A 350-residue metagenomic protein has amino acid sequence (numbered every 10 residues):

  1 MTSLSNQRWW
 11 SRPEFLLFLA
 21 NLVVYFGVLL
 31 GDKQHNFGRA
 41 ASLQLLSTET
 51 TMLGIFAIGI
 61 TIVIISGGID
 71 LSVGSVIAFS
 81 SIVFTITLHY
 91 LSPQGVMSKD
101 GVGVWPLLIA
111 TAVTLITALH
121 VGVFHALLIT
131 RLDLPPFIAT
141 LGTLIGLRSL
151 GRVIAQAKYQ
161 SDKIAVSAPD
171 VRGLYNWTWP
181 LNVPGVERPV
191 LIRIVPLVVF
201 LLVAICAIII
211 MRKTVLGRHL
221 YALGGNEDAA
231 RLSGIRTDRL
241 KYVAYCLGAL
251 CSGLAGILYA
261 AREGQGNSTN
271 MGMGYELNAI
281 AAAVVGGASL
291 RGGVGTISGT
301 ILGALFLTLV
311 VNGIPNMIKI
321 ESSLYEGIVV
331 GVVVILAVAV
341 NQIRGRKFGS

Functional and structural regions predicted by a protein language model:
M1-L30, L232-R239, S298, V310-S350: Cytosolic-side transmembrane-helix boundaries in multi-pass membrane proteins
N6-T50, A261-N267: Helix-loop-helix hairpins and the membrane-proximal interhelical loops of multi-pass alpha-helical transport proteins
L16-L29, I60-T61, T114-A118, L144-R152 (+5 more regions): Hydrophobic core segments of alpha-helical transmembrane domains in multi-pass membrane transport and ion-translocation
L22-L30, R39-S92, L127-D133, I280-I297 (+1 more regions): Single transmembrane alpha-helix segments in multi-pass membrane proteins
Q94-L144, L302, L307: Alpha-helical transmembrane segments within multi-pass membrane transporters and channels
P106-T114, A118-V121, H125, E187-N267: Helix-loop-helix "hairpin" substructures at the membrane interface of multi-pass membrane proteins
L108, P136-K213, Y242, Q265-M271 (+3 more regions): Transmembrane helix-bundle core of multi-pass membrane transporters and related energy-transducing complexes
C246, S252, E263-G331: Transmembrane alpha-helical segments in multi-pass inner-membrane proteins
